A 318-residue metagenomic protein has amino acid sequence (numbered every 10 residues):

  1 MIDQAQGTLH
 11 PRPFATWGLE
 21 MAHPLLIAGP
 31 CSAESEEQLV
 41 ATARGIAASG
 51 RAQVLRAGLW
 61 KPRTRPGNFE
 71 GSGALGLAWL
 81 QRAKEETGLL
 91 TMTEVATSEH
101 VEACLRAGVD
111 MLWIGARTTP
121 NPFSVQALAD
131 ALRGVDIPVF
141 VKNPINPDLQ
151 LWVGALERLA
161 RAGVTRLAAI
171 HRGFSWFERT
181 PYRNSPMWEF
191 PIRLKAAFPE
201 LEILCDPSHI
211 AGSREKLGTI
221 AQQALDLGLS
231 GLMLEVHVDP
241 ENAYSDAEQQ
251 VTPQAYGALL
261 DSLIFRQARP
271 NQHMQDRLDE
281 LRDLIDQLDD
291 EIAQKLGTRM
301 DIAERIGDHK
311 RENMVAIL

Functional and structural regions predicted by a protein language model:
M1-I27, N271: N-terminal amphipathic alpha-helix/helix-capping segment at the start of soluble metabolic enzymes
P24-A41, R65-G71, L89-V95, G115-A116 (+4 more regions): Active-site mouth loops of central-metabolism enzymes
P24-P30, Q53-A57, T91-T93, L112-I114 (+4 more regions): Hydrophobic faces of well-ordered beta-strands that scaffold small-molecule active sites in alpha/beta enzyme cores
A43, A47, S72-L90: Long, contiguous binding/interaction regions
R56-A74, V238-A247, I306-V315: Glycine-rich, proline-tolerant flexible connector loops at the mouths of alpha/beta enzymes
E70-S72, G88-V101, D110-S124, I137-L149 (+1 more regions): Catalytic beta/alpha-barrel core
S124-A258, S262, N271-M274: Catalytic alpha/beta core domains of metabolic enzymes, predominantly
F265-L318: Extended, charge-rich alpha-helical interface modules
